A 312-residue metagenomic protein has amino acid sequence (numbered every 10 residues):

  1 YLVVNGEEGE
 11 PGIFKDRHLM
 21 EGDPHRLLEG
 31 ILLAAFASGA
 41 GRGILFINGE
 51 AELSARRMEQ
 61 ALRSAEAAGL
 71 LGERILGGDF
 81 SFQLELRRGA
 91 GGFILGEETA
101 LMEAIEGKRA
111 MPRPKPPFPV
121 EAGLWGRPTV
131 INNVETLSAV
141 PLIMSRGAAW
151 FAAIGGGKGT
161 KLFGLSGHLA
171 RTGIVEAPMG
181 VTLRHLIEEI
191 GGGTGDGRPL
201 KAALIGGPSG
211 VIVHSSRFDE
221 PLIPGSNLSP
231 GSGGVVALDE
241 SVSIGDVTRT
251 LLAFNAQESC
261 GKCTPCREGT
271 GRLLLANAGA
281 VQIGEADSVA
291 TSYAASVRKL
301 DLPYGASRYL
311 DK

Functional and structural regions predicted by a protein language model:
Y1-R26, G30-A34, L200-L204, E240-S241: Function-dense linear segments that define catalytic or interfacial modules in macromolecule-processing proteins
G6, K15-M20, R42-G43, I47 (+3 more regions): Ferredoxin-type iron-sulfur electron-transfer modules in oxidoreductases and energy-metabolism complexes
E7-E10, H25, G89-G92, T99-A100 (+10 more regions): Short, glycine-/Ser/Thr-/acidic-enriched flexible segments
I13-D16, A55-Q60, L95-G107, R113-P117 (+5 more regions): Short acidic, glycine/serine/threonine-rich loops at helix termini
L19-S54, S138, M144: Internal alpha/beta scaffold segment
G30-A34, M179-G195: Short amphipathic, charge-patterned alpha-helical segments
G43, G192-G207: Short loop-to-beta-strand transition segments
A55-M179: Hydrophobic alpha-helical positions that pack around
